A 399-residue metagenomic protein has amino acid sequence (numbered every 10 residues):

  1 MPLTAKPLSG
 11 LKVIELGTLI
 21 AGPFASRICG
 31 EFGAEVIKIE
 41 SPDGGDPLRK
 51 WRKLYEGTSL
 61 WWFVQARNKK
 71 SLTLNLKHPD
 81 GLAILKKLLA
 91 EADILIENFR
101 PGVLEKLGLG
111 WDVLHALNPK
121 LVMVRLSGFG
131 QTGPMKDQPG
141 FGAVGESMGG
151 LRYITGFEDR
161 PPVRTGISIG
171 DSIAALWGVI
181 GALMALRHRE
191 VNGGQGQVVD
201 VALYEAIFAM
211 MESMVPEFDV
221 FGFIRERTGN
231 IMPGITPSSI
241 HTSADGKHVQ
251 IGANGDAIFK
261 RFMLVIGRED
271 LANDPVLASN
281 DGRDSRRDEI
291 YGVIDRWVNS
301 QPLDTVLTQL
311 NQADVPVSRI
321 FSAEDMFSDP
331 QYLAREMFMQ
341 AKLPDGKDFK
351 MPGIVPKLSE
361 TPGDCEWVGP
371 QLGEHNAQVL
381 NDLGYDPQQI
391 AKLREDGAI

Functional and structural regions predicted by a protein language model:
M1-G181, A185-N192, Q371, A377-I399: N-terminal helix-loop segment corresponding to the beta1-alpha1 unit of nucleotide/adenylate-binding folds
M1-K12, R225, T242-A244, D325-I399: Terminal low-complexity tails and localization/encapsulation signals of metabolic enzymes
V36, N311-D325, D386-A391: Short, well-structured beta-strand/strand-turn elements
D43, F129-G130, L203-F208, D245-K247 (+2 more regions): Glycine-rich beta-alpha junction loops
G45-P47, D219-R225: Short Pro/Gly-enriched beta-strand edge/turn motifs at strand-loop
Q131, D159-S168, E190-I207, E226-P233 (+1 more regions): Conserved Rossmann-fold dehydrogenase catalytic segment
G156, A175-G196, A209-V220, M263-D270: Oxidoreductase and adenylate-handling cofactor-binding alpha/beta cores
P237-A313, V317: Aromatic-enriched alpha-helical interface/lid elements that frame and gate functional surfaces
